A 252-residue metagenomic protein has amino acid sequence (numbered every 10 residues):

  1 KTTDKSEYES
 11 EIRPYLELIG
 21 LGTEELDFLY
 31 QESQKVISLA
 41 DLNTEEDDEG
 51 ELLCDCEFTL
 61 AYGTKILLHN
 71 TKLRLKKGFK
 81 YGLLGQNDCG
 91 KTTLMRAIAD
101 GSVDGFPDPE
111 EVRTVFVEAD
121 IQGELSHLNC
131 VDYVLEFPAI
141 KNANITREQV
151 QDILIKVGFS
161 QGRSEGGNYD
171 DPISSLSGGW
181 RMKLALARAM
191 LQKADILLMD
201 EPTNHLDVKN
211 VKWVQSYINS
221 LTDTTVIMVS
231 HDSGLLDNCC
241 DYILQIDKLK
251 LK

Functional and structural regions predicted by a protein language model:
K1-E51, P109-R181, R188, Q192: ABC-family P-loop ATPase nucleotide-binding domains
C54-F58, G63-F79: Conserved beta-strand
K77-G82, Q86-D88, T92-T146, H231-D232 (+1 more regions): ABC ATPase nucleotide-binding domain signature region
L197-E201: Catalytic Walker B motif of ABC-type/P-loop ATPase nucleotide-binding domains
N204-L206: ABC ATPase nucleotide-binding domain "signature" loop
N219-M228: Conserved catalytic loops of ABC-family nucleotide-binding domains
